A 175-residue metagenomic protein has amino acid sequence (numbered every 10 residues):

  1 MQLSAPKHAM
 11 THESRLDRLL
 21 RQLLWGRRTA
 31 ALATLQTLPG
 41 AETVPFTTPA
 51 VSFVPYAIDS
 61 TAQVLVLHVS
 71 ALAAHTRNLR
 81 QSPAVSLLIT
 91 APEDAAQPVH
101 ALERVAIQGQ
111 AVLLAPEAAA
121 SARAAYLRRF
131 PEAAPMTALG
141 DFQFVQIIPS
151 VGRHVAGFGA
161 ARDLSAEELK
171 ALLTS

Functional and structural regions predicted by a protein language model:
Q2-A9, E13, R129-S175: C-terminal edge-of-domain segments
Q2-R80: An N-terminal domain-cap segment
Q22-W25, A31, L67, Q81-S82 (+3 more regions): Hydrophobic/basic alpha-helical segments enriched in Actinobacteria
A31, V51-P55, A106-Q108, F144-Q146 (+1 more regions): Conserved hydrophobic/aromatic beta-strand scaffold that supports enzyme active sites
L35, S70, T90, G157-G159: Surface loops and adjacent helix of pleckstrin homology
T43-V44, L72-R129, L139-F142, P149: Short, structured beta-strand-loop surface elements
A62-V64, A84, V151: Structural motif
